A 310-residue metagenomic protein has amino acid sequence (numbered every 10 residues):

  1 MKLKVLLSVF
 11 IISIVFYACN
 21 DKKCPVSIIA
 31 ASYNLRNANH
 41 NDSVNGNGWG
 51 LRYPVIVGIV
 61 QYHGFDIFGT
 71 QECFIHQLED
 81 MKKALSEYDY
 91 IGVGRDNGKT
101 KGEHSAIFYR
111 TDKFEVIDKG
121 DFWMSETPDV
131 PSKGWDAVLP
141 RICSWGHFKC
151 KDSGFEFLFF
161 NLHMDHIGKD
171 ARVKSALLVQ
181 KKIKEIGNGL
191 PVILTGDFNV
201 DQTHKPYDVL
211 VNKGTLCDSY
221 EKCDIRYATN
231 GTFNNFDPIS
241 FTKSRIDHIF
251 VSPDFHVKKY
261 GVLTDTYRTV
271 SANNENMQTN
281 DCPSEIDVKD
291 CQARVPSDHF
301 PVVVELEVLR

Functional and structural regions predicted by a protein language model:
K4-I14: Sec-dependent N-terminal signal peptides
F16-A84, D96-E103, L177, R294 (+2 more regions): N-terminal, active-site-proximal structural segment of metallo-dependent hydrolase catalytic domains
R36, F74, H163-D165, F198-D201 (+1 more regions): Catalytic metal-binding/acid-base residues of hydrolase active sites
N37-G46, I117, K169, Y227-N230: Short, solvent-exposed loop/turn elements at domain surfaces
I67-E156, F160, M164, K259-T264: Structured beta-strand-rich core segments of catalytic domains in phosphoester-bond hydrolases
G69-Q71, V93, I193-D197, D218-E221: Active-site neighborhood of phospho(di)ester-bond hydrolases with catalytic His/Asp-centered motifs
I142-F160, K169-L210: His/acidic metal-ligating clusters that form di-metal
D170, K184-V192, V200-R310: Metal-dependent phosphoester-hydrolase catalytic domains
